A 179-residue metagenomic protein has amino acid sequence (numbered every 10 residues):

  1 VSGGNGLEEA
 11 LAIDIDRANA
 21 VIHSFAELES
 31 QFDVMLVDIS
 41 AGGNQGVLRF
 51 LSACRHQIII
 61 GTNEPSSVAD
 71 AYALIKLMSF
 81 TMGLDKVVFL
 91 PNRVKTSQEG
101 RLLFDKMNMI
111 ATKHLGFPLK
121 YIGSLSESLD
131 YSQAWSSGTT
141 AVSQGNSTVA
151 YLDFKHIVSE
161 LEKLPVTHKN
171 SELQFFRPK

Functional and structural regions predicted by a protein language model:
V1-S30, W135-S137: P-loop/Walker-type NTP enzyme "switch/lid" segment
G4, S24-Q31, L77-T81, I110-H114 (+2 more regions): Conserved, well-folded catalytic cores of nucleic-acid-processing and energy-transducing macromolecular machines
G4-N5, R55, D85-L90, S136-A141: A short small-residue
E9-A10, S97-R101, Y131-A134: Switch/connector loops and helix/strand junctions flanking conserved nucleotide-binding motifs in nucleotide-processing
D14-A18, S40, V68-A71, F154: A conditional alpha-helix N-cap/helix-loop micro-motif detector
H23, V34-G123: Conserved catalytic-core segment of NTP-binding enzymes
H114-V142: Beta-strand-loop-alpha "switch" segments that mediate conformational coupling across diverse proteins
S136-K179: NTP-binding/hydrolysis catalytic cores, primarily Walker-type P-loop NTPases
